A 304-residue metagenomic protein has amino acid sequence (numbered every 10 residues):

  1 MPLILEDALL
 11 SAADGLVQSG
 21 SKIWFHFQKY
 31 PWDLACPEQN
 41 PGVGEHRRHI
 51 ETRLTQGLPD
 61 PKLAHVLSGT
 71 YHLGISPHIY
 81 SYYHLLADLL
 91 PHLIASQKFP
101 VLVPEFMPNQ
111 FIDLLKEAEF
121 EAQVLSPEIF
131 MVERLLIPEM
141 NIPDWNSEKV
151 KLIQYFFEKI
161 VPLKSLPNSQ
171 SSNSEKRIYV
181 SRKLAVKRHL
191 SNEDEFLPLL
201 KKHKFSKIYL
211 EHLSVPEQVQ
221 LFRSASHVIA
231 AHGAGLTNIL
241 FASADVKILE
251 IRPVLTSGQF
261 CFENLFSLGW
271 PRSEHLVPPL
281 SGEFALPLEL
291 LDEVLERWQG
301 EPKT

Functional and structural regions predicted by a protein language model:
M1-T304: The feature primarily captures lumenal catalytic ectodomains of type II secretory-pathway glycosyltransferases
